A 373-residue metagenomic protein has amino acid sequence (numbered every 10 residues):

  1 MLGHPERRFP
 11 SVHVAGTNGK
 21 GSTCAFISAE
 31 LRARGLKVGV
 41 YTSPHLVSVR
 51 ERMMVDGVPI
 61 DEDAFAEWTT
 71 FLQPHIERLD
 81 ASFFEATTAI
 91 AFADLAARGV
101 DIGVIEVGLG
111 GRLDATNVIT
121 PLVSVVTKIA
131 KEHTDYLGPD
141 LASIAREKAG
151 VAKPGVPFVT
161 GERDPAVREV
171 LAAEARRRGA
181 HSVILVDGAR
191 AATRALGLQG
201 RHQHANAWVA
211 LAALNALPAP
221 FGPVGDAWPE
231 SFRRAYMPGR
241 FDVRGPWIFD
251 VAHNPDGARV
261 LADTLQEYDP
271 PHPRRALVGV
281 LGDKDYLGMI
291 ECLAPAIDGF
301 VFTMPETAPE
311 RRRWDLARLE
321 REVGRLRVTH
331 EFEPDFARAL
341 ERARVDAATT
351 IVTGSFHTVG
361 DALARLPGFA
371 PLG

Functional and structural regions predicted by a protein language model:
L2-R7, A33-I119, D135-L137, P165-A166: ATP-dependent carboxylate-amine ligase catalytic core
P10, A97, I102-V107, D114-V125 (+3 more regions): Nucleotide phosphate-binding/pyrophosphate-handling subdomain across enzymes that bind or process nucleotide phosphates
V14, S22-G39: A conserved segment at the C-terminal end of the G1
I27, R112-L122, L363-R365: Short Gly/Thr/Asp-enriched flexible loops that form oxyanion-binding sites at enzyme active sites
Y41, P157-E162, R275-V278, D298-E306: Short internal beta-strands
G108-L113, T120-R178, L281, Y286: Conserved catalytic-core segment of NTP-binding enzymes
R163-V183, N215, W247, I290-T349: C-terminal helical cap/extension that packs against the catalytic core of soluble nucleotide-cofactor enzymes
R338-P367: A glycine-rich beta-strand to alpha-helix segment that forms a phosphate/ribose-binding loop at ligand/cofactor sites
